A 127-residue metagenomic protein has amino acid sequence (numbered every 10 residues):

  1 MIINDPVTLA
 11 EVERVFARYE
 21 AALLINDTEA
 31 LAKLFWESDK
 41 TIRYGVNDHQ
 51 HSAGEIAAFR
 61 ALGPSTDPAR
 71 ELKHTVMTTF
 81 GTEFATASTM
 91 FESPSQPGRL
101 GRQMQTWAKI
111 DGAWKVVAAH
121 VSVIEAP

Functional and structural regions predicted by a protein language model:
M1-S38, H49, A126-P127: Short, low-complexity N-terminal intrinsically disordered segments enriched in polar/charged residues
E11, V46, G54-R99: Surface-exposed, charged secondary-structure patches
Y19, L31-A32, E55-I56, A87 (+1 more regions): Hydrophobic pocket/interface hotspot
F35-W36, F91-S93, H120-V123: Short beta-strand segments enriched in hydrophobic/aromatic residues within well-folded beta-rich domains
E37, F80-G81, I110: Structural motif
I42-Y44: Polytopic transmembrane helical bundles with strong interfacial aromatic enrichment
H51, P94-P97, I124-P127: A short local loop/turn or secondary-structure capping micro-motif enriched for an aromatic residue
T86, L100-P127: Short beta-strand edge/turn micro-motifs at domain boundaries
